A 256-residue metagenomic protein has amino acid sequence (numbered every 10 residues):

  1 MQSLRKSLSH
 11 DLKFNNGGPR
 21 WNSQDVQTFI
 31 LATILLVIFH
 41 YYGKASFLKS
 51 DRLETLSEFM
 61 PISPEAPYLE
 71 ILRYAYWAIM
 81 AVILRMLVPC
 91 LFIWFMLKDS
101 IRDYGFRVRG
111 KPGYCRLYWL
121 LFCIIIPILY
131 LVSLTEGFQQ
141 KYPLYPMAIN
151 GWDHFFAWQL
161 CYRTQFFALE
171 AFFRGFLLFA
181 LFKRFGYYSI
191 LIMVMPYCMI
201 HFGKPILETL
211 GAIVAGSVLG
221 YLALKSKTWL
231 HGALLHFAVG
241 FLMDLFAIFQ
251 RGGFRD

Functional and structural regions predicted by a protein language model:
M1-D103, A247-D256: N-terminal, membrane-interfacial amphipathic/helix-forming hydrophobic leader that caps and precedes the first
K6, K13, K44, K49 (+6 more regions): Context-gated lysine
W21-F29, E70, Y74, A78 (+7 more regions): Residue-level signature of transmembrane alpha-helical entry/exit and packing/kink sites in multi-pass membrane
V37, C123-D256: Transmembrane helix-loop-helix hairpins at the membrane interface of multi-pass integral membrane proteins
D51-A78, F95-Q165, G253-D256: Juxtamembrane helix-loop-helix connectors linking adjacent transmembrane helices in multi-pass membrane enzymes
